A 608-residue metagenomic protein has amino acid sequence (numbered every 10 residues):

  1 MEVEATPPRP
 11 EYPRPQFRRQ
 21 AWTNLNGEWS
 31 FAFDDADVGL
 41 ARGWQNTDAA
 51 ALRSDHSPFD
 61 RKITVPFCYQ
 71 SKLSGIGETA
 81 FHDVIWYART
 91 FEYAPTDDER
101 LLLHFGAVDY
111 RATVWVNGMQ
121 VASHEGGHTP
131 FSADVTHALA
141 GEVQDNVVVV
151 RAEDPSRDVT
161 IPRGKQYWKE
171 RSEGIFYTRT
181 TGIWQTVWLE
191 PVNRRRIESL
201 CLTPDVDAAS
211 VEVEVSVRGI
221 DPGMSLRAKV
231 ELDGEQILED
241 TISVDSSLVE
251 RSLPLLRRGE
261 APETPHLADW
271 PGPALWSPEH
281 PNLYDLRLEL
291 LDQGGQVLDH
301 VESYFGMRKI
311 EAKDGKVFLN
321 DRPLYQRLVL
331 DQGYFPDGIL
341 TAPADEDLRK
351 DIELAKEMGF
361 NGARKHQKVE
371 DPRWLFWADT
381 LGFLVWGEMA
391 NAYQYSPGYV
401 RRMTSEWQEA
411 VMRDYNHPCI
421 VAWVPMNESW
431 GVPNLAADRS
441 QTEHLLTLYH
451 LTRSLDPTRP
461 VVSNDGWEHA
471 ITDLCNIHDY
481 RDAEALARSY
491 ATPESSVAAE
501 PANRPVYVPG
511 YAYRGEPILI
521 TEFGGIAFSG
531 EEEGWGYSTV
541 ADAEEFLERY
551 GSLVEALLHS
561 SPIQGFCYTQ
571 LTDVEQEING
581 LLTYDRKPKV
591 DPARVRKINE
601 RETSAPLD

Functional and structural regions predicted by a protein language model:
M1-K365, E406, V421-A422, E443 (+5 more regions): Secreted/periplasmic carbohydrate-active enzymes, especially glycoside hydrolases
I352-E353, G362-K587, R594-N599, L607: Substrate-binding/catalytic cleft of secreted carbohydrate-active enzymes, primarily glycoside hydrolases
